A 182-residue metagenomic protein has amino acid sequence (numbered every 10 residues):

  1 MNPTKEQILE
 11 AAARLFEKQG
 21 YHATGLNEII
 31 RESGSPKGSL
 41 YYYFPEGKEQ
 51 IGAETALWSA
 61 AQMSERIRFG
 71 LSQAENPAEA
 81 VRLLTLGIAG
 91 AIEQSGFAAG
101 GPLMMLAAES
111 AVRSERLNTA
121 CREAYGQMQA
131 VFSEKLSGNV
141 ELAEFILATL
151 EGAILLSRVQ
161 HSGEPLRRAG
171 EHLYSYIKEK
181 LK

Functional and structural regions predicted by a protein language model:
T4-A12, I29, T55-M63, F132: Generic hydrophobic, amphipathic alpha-helix propensity
Q7, R14-E54: Helix-turn-helix
I8, A12-F16, I88, L150: Short hydrophobic clusters on alpha-helical segments that form packing/core surfaces in small helical domains
S64, V112-E144, E171-K178: Amphipathic alpha-helical packing segments from all-alpha helical-bundle domains
R68-G96, A143-I146: Hydrophobic alpha-helical connector segments
E79-A80, I92-T119: Amphipathic alpha-helical segments used for helix-helix packing
M104, G138-V159, H172-S175: Hydrophobic alpha-helical segments that form the core of small-molecule binding pockets and/or dimer interfaces
